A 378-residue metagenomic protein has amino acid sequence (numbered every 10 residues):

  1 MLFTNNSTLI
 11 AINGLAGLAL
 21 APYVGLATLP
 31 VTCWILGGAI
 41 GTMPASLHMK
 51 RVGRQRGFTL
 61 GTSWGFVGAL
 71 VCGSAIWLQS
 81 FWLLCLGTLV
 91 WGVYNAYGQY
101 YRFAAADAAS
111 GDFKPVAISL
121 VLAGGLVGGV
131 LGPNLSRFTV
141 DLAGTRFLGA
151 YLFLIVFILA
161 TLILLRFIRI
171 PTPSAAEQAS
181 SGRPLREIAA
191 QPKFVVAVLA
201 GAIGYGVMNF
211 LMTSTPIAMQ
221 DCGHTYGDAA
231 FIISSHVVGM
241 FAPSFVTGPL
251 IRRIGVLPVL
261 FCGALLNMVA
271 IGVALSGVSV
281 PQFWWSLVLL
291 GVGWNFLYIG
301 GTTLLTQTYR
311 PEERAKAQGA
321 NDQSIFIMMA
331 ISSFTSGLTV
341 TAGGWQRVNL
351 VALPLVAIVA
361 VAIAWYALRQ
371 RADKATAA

Functional and structural regions predicted by a protein language model:
N13, N95-A109, F296-Y309: Intracellular juxtamembrane helix-capping segments at the cytosolic ends of symmetry-related transmembrane helices
G41-R54, P243-V256, V340: Helix-to-loop junctions at the C-terminal end of transmembrane segments in multipass secondary transporters
S63-L78, L266-V278: C-terminal ends and interior cores of transmembrane alpha-helices in multi-pass membrane transporters/permeases
L78-L83, G111, L120-R166: Helix-loop-helix hairpin linking two adjacent transmembrane segments in secondary transporters
F81-A96, Q282-F296: Hydrophobic core of transmembrane alpha-helices in multi-pass small-molecule transporters, especially MFS/SLC-type
G87-A123: Cytoplasmic helix-loop-helix junction between adjacent transmembrane helices in 12-TM secondary transporters
I155-A175, A362-A367: C-terminal membrane-cytosol helix-exit motif in multi-pass small-molecule transporters
R169-V198: Juxtamembrane intracellular "pre-TM" segments in multi-pass secondary transporters
